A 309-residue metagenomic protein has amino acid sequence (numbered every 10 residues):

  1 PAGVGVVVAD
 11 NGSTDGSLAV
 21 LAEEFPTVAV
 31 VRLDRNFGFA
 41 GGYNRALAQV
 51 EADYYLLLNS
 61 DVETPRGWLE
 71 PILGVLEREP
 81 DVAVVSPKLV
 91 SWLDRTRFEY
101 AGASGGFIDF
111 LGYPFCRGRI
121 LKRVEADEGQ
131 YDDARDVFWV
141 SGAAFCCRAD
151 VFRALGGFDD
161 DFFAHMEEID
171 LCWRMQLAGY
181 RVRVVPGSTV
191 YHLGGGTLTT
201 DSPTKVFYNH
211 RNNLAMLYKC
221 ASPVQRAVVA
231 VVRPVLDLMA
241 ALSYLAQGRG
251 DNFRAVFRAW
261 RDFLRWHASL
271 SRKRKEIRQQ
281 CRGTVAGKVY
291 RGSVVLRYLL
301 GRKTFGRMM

Functional and structural regions predicted by a protein language model:
P1-G3: Short, acidic, metal-binding catalytic loop of nucleotide-sugar glycosyltransferases
D10-A19, R35: A conserved acidic beta->alpha catalytic loop
R32-V50, S60-V62, P71: Glycine-rich, basic loop-to-helix element that forms the pyrophosphate-binding segment of sugar-nucleotide handling
Y55: Short aromatic/hydrophobic "clamp" motif used to bind/position activated sugar donors
E63-Y113: Conserved donor NDP-sugar-binding/catalytic core segment of glycosyltransferases
G105-V137: Short, flexible, basic/aromatic active-site loop/helix in glycosyltransferases
D132-T189: A short, conserved alpha-helix in the catalytic core of glycosyltransferases
A178-V294, Y298: Active-site-adjacent helix/loop segment of glycosyltransferases that harbors family-specific signature motifs
